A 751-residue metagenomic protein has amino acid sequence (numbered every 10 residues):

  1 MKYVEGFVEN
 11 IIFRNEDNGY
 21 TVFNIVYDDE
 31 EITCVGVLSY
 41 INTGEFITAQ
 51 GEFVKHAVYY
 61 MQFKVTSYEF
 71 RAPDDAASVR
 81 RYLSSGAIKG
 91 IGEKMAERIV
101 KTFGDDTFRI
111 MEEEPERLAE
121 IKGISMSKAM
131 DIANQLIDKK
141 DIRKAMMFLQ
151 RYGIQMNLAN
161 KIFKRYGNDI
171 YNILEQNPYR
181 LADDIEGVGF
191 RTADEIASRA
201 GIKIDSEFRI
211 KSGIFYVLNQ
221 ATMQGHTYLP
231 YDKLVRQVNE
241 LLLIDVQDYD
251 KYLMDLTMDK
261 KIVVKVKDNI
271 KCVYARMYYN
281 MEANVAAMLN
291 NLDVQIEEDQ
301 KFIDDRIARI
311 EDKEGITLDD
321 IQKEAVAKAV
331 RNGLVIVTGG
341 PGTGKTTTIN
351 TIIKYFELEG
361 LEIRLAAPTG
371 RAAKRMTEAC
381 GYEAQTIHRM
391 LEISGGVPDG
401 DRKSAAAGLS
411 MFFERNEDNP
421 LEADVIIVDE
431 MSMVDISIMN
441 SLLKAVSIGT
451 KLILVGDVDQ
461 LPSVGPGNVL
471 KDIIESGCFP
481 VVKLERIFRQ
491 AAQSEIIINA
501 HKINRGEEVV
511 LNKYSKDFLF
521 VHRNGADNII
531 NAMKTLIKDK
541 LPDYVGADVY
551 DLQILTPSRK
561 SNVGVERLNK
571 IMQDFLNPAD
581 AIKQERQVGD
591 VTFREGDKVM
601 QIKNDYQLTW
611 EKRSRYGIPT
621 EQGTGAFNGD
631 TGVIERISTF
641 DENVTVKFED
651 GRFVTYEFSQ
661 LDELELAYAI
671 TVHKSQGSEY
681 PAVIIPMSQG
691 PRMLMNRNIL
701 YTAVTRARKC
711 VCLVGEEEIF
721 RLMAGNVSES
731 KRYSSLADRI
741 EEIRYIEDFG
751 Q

Functional and structural regions predicted by a protein language model:
M1-N15, G51, T631-E635: Structural detector for short beta-strands of small beta-barrel domains
R14-I25, F640-T645: Short aromatic-glycine-enriched beta-strand elements
Y20-D28, T33-C34, N42-E52, A57-K271 (+7 more regions): Accessory alpha-helical DNA-binding modules that contact the DNA backbone or grooves
Q150, N219-Q220, V264-E324, G396-V397: Pre-P-loop entry segment of helicase/translocase ATPase cores
V335-T377, V455, F518-G525, K540-S561: Conserved RecA-like ASCE P-loop NTPase motor core of nucleic-acid helicases/translocases
Y355, E359-L361, G370-K374, A379 (+7 more regions): Conserved helicase motor core of SF1/SF2 NTP-dependent helicases
V458-T624: Conserved helicase motor core of P-loop NTPases
R505, E621-G623, N628-Q751: C-terminal accessory regions
